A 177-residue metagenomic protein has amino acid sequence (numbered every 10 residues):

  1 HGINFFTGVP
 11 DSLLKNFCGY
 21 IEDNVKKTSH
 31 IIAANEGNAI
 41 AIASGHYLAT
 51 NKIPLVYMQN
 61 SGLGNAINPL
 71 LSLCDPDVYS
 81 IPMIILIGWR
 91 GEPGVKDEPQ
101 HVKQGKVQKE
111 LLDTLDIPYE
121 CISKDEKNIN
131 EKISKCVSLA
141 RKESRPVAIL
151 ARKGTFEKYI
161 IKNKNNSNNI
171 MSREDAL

Functional and structural regions predicted by a protein language model:
H1-I117, C121-L177: Thiamine diphosphate
